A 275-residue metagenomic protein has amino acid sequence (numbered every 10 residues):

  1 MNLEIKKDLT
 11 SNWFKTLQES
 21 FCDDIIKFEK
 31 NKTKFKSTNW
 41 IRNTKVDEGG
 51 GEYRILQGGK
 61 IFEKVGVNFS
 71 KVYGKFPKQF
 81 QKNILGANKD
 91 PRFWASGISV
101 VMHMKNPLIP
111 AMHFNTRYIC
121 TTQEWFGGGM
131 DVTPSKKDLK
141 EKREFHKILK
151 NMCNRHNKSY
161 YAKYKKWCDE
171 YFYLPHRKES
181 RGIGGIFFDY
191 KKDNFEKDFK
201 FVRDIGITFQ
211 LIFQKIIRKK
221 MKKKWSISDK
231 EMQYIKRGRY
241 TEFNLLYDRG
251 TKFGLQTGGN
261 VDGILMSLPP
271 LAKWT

Functional and structural regions predicted by a protein language model:
N2-L85, K191-L246: Gly/Pro-rich turn-and-neighbor structural signature
K6, M104-N106, T122, V132-L139 (+2 more regions): A generic structural motif
Y53-G128: Internal mixed beta-strand/loop scaffold within catalytic domains of large alpha/beta enzymes
V65, W94-S96, W125-T133, E179-D193 (+1 more regions): Glycine-rich, often proline-containing surface loops adjacent to acidic residues and nearby aromatics that form
R92-W94, I148, M152, H156 (+1 more regions): A long amphipathic alpha-helix within ATP-dependent nucleotide-binding catalytic cores
M104, R143, T251-T275: Long, contiguous binding/interaction regions
T122-K166: Compact, glycine/acidic-enriched structural inserts
M152-F201, K215-R218: Long, charged, mostly alpha-helical binding arms that flank functional sites
